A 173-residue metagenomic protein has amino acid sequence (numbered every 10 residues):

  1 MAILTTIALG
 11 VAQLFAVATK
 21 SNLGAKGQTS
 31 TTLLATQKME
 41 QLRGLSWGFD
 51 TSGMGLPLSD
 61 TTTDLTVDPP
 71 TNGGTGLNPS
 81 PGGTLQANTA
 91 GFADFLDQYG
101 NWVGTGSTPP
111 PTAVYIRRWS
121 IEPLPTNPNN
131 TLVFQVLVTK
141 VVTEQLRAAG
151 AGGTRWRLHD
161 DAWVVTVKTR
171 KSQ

Functional and structural regions predicted by a protein language model:
M1-T36, L45: Aliphatic-rich helix starts adjacent to a transmembrane/signal segment
T29-Q173: Low-complexity, Gly/Pro-rich coil/beta segments used as flexible assembly/activation regions
